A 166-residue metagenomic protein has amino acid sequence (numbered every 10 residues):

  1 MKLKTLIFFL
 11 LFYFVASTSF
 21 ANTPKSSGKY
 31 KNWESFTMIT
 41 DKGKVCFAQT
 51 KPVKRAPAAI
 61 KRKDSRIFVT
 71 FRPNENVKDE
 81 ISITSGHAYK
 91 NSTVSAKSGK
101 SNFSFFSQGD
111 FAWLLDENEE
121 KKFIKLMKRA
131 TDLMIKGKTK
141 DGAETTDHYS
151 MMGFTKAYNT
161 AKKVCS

Functional and structural regions predicted by a protein language model:
M1-T5: Positively charged n-region of N-terminal signal peptides that target proteins for export
L6-F8, W33: Intrinsically disordered and other compositionally biased segments
F8-A16: Bacterial N-terminal signal peptides
A21-S166: A generic "folded-domain core" signal
